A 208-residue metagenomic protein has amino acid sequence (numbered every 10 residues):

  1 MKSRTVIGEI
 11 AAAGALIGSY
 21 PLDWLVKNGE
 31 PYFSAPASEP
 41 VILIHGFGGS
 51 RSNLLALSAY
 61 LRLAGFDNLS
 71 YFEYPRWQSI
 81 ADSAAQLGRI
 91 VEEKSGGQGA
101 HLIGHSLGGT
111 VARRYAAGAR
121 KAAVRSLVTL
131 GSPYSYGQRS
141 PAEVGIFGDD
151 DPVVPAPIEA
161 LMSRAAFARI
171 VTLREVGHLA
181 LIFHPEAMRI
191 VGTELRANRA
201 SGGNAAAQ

Functional and structural regions predicted by a protein language model:
M1-Q208: Lipid deacylating catalytic domains
